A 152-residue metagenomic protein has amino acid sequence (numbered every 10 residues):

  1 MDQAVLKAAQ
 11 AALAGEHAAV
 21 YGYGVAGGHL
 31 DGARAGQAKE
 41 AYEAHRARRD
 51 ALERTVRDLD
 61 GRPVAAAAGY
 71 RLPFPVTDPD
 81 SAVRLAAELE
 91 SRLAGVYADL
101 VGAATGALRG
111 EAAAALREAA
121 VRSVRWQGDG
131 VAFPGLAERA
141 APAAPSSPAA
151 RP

Functional and structural regions predicted by a protein language model:
M1-P152: All-alpha RGS (Regulator of G-protein Signaling) helical domain and cognate RGS-like helical scaffolds
